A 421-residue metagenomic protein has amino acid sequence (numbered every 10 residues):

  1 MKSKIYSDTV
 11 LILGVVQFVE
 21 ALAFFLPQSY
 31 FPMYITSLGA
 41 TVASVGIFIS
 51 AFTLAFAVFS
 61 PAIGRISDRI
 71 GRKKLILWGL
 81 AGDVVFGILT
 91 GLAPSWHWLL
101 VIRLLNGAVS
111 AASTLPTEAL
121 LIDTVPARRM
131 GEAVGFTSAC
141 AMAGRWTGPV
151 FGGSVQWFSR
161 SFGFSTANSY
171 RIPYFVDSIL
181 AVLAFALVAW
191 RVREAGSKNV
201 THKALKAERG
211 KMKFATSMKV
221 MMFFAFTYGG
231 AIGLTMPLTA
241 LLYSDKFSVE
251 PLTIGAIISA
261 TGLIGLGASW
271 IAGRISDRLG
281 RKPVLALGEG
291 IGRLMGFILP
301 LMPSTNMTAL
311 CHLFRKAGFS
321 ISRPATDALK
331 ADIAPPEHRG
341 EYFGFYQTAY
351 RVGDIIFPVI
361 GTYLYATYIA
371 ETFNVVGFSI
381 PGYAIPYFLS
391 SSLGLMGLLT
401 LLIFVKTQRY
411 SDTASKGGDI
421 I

Functional and structural regions predicted by a protein language model:
M1-S7, R193-F223, S415-I421: Juxtamembrane intracellular "pre-TM" segments in multi-pass secondary transporters
S3-T53, K219-V220, F224-G255: Helix-loop boundary and gating motifs at the non-cytosolic
I47-I63, S259-I271: Central cavity-lining transmembrane alpha-helices of secondary-active solute carriers, predominantly the Major
G71, L92-W98, S248, G280 (+1 more regions): Helix-breaking motifs and short loop linkers at transmembrane-helix boundaries and internal kinks in secondary membrane
K74-L89, P283-I298: Structural signature of the two symmetry-related core transmembrane helices
I102-M142, L329, I333: Cytoplasmic helix-loop-helix junction between adjacent transmembrane helices in 12-TM secondary transporters
W157-I179, A366-L393: A membrane-interface helix-boundary motif in multi-pass transporters
S178-K198, G397-K406: C-terminal membrane-cytosol helix-exit motif in multi-pass small-molecule transporters
